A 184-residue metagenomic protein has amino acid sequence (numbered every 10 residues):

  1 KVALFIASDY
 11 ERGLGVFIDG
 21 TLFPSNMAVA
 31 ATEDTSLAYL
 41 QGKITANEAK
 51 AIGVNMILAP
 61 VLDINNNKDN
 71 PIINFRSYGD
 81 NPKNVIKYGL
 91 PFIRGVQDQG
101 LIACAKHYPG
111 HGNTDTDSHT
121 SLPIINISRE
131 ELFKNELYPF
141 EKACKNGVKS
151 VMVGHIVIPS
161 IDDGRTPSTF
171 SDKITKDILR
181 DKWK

Functional and structural regions predicted by a protein language model:
K1-A30: N-terminal hydrophobic targeting/anchoring segments and the immediately downstream early-domain regions of hydrolases
K1-F5, R12, E33-G53: Active-site-adjacent structural elements in enzyme catalytic domains
K1-L4, L14-V16, D80-K184: Second-shell residues forming the walls of enzyme active-site clefts
S8-V16, N55-N65, A105-H111: Short glycine-enriched loops at secondary-structure junctions
D19-A31, N67-Y78, D117-P123: Surface-exposed, active-site-proximal loop segments in enzymatic domains
A31-A46, P82-K87, E130-K134: Glycine-rich anion/phosphate-binding loops
I44-E48, I52-N55, I64, G95 (+1 more regions): Mid-sequence acidic-hydrophobic segments that form the walls of catalytic/ligand-binding cavities or oligomerization
